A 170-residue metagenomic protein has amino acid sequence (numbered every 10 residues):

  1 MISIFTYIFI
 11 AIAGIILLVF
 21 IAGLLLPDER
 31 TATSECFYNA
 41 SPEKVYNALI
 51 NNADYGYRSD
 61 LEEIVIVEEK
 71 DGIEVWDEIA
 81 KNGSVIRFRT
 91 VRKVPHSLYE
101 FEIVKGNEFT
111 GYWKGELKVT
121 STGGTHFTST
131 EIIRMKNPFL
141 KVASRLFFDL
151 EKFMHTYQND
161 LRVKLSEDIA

Functional and structural regions predicted by a protein language model:
I2-K70: Hydrophobic ligand-binding cavity/cleft-lining segments
V19, D71-I73, P95-F101: Short Pro/Gly-enriched beta-strand edge/turn motifs at strand-loop
T31-T33, G83-F88, F109-K114: Short, surface-exposed coil-to-beta transition loops
N39-E43, V91-H96, E116-H126, V163-A170: A short, structured loop/turn motif at beta-sheet edges
K44-L49, Y55, T90, Y99-F101 (+3 more regions): Hydrophobic pocket/interface hotspot
D54-V94: Extracytoplasmic/periplasmic/luminal assembly and interaction segments in envelope/secretory/respiratory proteins
I103-V163: Beta-strand/loop substructures that line and gate deep hydrophobic ligand-binding cavities in soluble
